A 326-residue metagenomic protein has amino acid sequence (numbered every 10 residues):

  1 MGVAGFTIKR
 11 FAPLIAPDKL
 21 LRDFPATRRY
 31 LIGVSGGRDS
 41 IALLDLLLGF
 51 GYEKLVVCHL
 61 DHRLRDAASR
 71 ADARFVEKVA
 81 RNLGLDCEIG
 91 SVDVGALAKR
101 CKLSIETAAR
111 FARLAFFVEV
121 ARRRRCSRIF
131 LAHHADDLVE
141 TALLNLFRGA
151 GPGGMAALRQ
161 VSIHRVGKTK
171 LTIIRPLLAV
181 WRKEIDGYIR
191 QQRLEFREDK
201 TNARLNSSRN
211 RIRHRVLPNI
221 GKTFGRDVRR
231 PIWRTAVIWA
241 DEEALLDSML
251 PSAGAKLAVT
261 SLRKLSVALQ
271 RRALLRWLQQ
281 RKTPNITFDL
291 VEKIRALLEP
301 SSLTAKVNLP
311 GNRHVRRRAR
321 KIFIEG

Functional and structural regions predicted by a protein language model:
G2-H214: Core alpha/beta nucleotide-donor-binding catalytic domains of modification enzymes
G2-S40, V56-H62, V92-V94, A112 (+5 more regions): AMP-forming adenylation/ATP pyrophosphatase catalytic core
R182-K183, R226, V267, F288: Alpha-helix N-capping/helix-start residues
N219-P231: Inter-helical turn/loop segments and adjacent helix faces that build the functional surface of alpha-helical bundle
